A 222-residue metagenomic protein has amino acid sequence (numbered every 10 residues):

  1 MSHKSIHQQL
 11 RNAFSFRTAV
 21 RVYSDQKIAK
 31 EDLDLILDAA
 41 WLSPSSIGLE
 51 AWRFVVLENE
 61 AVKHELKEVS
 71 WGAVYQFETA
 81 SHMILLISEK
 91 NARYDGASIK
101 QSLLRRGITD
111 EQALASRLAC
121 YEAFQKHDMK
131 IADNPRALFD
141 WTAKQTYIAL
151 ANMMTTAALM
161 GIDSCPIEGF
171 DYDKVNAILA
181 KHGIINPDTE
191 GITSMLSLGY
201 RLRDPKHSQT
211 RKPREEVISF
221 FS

Functional and structural regions predicted by a protein language model:
M1-S222: Acidic, surface-exposed loops and disordered segments
